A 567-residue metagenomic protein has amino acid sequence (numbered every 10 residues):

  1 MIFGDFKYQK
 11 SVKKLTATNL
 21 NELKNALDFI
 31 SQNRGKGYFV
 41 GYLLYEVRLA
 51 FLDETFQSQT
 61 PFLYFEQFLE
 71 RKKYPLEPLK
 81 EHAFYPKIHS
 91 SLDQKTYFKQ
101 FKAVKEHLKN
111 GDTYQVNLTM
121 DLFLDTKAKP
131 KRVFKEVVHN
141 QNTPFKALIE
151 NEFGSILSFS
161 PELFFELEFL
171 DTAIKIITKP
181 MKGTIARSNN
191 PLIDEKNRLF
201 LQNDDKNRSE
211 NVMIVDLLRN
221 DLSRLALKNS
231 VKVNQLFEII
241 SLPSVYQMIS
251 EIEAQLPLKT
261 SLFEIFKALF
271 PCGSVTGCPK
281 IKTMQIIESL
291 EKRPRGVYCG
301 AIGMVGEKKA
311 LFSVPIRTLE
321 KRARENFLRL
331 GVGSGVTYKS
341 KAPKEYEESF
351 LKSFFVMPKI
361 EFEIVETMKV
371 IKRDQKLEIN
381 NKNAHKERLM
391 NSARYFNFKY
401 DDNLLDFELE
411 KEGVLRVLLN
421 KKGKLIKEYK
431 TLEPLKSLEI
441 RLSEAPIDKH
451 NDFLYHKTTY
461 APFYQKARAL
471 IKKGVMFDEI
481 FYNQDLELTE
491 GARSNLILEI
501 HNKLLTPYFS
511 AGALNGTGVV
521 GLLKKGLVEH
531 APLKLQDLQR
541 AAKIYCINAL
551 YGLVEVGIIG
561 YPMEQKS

Functional and structural regions predicted by a protein language model:
M1-M368, E479-N483: Extended alpha-helical targeting/anchoring segments, especially N-terminal organellar/secretory targeting helices
L199, N211, S244, M248 (+3 more regions): Helix-start/capping segments and mature chain N-termini
